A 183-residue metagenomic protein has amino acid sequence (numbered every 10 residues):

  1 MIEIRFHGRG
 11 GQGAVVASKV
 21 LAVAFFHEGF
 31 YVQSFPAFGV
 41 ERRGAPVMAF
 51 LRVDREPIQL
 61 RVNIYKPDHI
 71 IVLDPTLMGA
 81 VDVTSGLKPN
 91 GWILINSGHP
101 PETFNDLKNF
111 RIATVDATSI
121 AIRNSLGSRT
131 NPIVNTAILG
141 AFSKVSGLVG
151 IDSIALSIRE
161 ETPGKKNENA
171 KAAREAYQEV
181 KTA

Functional and structural regions predicted by a protein language model:
M1-A183: Active-site cofactor/cluster-binding pocket
